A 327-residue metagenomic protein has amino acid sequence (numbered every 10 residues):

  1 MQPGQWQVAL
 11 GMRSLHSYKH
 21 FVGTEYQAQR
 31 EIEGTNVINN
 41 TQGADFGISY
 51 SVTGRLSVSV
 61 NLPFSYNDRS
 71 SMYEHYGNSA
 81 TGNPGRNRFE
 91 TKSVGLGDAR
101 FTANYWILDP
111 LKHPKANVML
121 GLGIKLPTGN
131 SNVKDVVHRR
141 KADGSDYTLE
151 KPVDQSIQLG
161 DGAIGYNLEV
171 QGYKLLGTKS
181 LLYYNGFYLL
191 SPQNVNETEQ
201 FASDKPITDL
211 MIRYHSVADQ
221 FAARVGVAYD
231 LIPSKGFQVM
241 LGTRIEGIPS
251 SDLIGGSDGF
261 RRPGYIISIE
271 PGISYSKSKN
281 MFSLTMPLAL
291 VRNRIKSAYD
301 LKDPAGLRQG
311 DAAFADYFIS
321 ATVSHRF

Functional and structural regions predicted by a protein language model:
M1-Q5, S17-K19, R55, D109-V118 (+4 more regions): Short loop/turn motifs that connect adjacent beta-strands in outer-membrane beta-barrel proteins
G4, N40-A44, S93-A99, A116 (+5 more regions): Residues that define the transmembrane beta-barrel architecture of outer-membrane proteins
L10-M12, F46-Y50, V60, F101-Y105 (+8 more regions): Residues on the lipid-exposed face of transmembrane beta-strands in outer-membrane beta-barrel proteins
M12-Y18, L62-D68, D98, I107 (+7 more regions): Transmembrane beta-strands of outer-membrane beta-barrel pores
S14-G43, S156: Surface-exposed strand-loop-strand hairpins of Gram-negative outer-membrane beta-barrel proteins
F21-G23, R30, N194-F327: Outer membrane beta-barrel transmembrane domains
A28-N39, G54, V58-R100, P249: Surface-exposed loop and membrane-interface regions of Gram-negative outer-membrane beta-barrel proteins
S70-S216: Outer-membrane pore/translocation modules
